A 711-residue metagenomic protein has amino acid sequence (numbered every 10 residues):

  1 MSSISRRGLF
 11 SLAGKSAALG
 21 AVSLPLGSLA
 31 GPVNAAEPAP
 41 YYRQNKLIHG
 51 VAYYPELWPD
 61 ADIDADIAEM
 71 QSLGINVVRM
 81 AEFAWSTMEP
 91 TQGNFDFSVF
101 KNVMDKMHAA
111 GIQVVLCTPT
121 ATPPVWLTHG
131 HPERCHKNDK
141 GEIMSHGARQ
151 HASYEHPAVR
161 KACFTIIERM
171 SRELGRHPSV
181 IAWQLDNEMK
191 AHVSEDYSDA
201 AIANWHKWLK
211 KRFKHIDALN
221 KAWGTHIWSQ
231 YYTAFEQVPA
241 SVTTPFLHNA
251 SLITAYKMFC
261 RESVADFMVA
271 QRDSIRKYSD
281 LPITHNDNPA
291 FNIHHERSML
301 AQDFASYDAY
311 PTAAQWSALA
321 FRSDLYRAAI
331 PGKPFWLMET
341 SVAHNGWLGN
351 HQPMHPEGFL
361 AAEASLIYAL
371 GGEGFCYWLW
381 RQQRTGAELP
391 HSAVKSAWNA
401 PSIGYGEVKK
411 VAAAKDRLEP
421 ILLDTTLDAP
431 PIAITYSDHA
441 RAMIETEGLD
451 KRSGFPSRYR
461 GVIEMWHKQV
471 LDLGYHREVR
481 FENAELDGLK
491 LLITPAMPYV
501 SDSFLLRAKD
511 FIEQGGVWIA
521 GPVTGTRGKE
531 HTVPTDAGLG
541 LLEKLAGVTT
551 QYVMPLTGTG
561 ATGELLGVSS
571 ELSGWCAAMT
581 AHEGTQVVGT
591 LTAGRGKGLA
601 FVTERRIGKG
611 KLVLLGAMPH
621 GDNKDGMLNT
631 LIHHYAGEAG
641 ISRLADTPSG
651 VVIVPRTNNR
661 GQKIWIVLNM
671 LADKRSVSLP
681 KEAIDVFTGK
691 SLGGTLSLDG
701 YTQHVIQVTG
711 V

Functional and structural regions predicted by a protein language model:
S2, G8-A30: N-terminal export signals
A36-V77: N-terminal carbohydrate-binding accessory modules
N45-L47, G74-N76, A110-V114, R176-I181 (+4 more regions): Short, well-ordered coil/turn segments that N-cap beta-strands
H49-L57, A84-S98, S145-A162, S251-V264 (+5 more regions): The substrate-binding groove and active-site-proximal loops of carbohydrate-active enzymes, especially glycoside
W58-M70, N288-E296, P356-A364: Short, acidic/polar
I67-A68, M80-N138, Q271-R276: Aromatic-lined substrate-binding rim segments of carbohydrate-active enzymes
M144-F304, A318-L319, L325: Polysaccharide-binding and catalytic clefts of secreted carbohydrate-active enzymes
F235-V238, P311-V711: Carbohydrate-binding surfaces of carbohydrate-active enzymes
